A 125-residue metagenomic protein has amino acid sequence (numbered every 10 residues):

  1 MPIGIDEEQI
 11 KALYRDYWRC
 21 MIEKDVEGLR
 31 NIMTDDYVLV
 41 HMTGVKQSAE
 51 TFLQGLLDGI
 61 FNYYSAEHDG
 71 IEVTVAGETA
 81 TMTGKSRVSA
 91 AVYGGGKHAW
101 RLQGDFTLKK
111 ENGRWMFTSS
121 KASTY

Functional and structural regions predicted by a protein language model:
P2-E23, E27-N31, V38-Y125: A beta-strand edge to alpha-helix "cap/lid" segment located at domain peripheries
